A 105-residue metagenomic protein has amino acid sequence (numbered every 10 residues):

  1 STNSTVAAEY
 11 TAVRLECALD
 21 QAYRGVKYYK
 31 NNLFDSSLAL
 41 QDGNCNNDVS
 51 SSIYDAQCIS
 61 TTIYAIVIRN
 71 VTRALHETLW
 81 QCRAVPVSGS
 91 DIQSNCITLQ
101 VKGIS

Functional and structural regions predicted by a protein language model:
S1, C96-S105: Flexible inter-domain hinge/linker segments at boundaries of tandem extracellular adhesion modules
T2-A8, A12-R14: Short beta-strand segments of immunoglobulin-like
T5-V6, G43-S90: Extracellular beta-strand/loop-rich beta-sandwich domains predominantly from IgSF
A12-Q21, K27-L33, H76-V87, I97: Structural signature of extracellular immunoglobulin-like
A12-R14, I63-A65, I92-C96: Intrinsic-disorder/low-complexity, polar/charged segments enriched in Ser/Thr/Lys/Arg/Asp/Glu/Gln
L19-I53: N-terminal V-set
